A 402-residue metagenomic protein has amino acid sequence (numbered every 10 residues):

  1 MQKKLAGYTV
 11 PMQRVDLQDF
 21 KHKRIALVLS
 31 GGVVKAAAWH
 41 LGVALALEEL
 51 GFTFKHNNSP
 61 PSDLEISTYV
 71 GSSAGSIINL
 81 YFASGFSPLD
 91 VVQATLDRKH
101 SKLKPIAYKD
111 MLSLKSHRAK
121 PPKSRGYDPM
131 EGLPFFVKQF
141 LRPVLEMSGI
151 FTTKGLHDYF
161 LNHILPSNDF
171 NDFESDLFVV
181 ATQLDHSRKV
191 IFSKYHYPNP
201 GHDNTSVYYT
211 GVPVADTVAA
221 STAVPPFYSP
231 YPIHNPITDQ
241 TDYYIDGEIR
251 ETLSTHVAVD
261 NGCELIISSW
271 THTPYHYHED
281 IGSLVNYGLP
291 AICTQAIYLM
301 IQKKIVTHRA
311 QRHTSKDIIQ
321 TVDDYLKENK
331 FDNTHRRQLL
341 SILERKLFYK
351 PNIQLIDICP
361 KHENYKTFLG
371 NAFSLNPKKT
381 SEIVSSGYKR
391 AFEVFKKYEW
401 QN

Functional and structural regions predicted by a protein language model:
M1-I25, W400-N402: N-terminal low-complexity/intrinsically disordered extensions
F20-V28, V33-I150, K154, S193-V207 (+6 more regions): Patatin-like phospholipase
K35, H40, N171-N261, P274-H276 (+2 more regions): Active-site gating loop/helix substructures
P143-A181, R188-F192: Active-site periphery "cap/insert" segments of enzyme catalytic domains
N261-E264, P351: Short, high-confidence coil segments that cap the C-terminus of an alpha-helix and link into the following beta-strand
C263, S268-W270, D280: A conserved active-site cap/scaffold subdomain adjacent to cofactor or substrate pockets
D280-N329: Acidic, Ser/Thr-rich peripheral helices and adjacent loops at domain boundaries
I319-N402: C-terminal helical/tail subdomains of lipid-metabolizing enzymes
